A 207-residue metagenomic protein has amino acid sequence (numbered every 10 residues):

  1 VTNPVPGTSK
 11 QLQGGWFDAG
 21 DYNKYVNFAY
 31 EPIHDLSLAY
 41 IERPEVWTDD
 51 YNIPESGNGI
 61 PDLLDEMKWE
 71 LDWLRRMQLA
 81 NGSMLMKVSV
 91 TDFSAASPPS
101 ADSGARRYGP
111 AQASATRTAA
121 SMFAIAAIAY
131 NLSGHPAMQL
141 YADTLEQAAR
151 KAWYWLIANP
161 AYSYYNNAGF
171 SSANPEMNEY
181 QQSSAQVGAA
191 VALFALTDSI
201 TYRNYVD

Functional and structural regions predicted by a protein language model:
V1-E31, L64-R107, S114, R150: Low-complexity, Ser/Thr/Pro/Gly-enriched N-terminal "stalk/linker" regions
G15-F28, D102-T116, Y162-S184, D207: Solvent-exposed loop and edge beta-strand segments that line ligand/cofactor-binding and catalytic clefts
F28-E31, L63, A115-T118, Y141 (+4 more regions): Structural signature of alpha-solenoid helical repeat junctions
I33-E55, E70-M77, T118-M138, A185-S199: Well-ordered alpha-helical scaffold segments within catalytic/enzyme domains
P44-W47, L79, L85-S89, L132 (+2 more regions): Short, solvent-exposed loop/turn and secondary-structure capping segments
W47-D62, H135-D143, A168-E176: Short, surface-exposed loop/turn segments at secondary-structure junctions
G57, P61, T91, A96-A101 (+2 more regions): A conserved hydrophobic secondary-structure block that centers on an alpha-helix together with its immediately flanking
L63-G82, L145-Y164, A195-D207: Long, well-ordered core segments of solenoidal/helical folds
